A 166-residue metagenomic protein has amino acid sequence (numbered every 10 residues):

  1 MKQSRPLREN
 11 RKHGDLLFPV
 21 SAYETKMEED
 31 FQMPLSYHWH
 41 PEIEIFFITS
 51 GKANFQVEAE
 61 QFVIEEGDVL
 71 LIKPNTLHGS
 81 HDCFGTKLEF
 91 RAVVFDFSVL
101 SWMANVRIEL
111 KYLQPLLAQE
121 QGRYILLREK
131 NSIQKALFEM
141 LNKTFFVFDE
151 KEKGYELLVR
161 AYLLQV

Functional and structural regions predicted by a protein language model:
M1-V69, T76, L110-K111, Q121-I125: Generic protein-terminus/edge-of-domain signal
K2-S21, L77-F145: A hydrophobic/aromatic-rich effector-binding and dimerization subdomain of bacterial HTH-type transcriptional regulators
S50, F146-D149: Residues at helix-coil transition
V57, L100-M103, E152-K153: A generic structural signal for short coil/turn motifs at secondary-structure boundaries
V63, V69-K73, G85-R91: A short glycine/small-residue-enriched secondary-structure motif
P74, E120, F148-E152: A general structural signal marking secondary-structure boundaries and capping sites
E129-S132, F148-Q165: All-alpha amphipathic helical-bundle segments outside canonical DNA-binding/catalytic cores that form hydrophobic
